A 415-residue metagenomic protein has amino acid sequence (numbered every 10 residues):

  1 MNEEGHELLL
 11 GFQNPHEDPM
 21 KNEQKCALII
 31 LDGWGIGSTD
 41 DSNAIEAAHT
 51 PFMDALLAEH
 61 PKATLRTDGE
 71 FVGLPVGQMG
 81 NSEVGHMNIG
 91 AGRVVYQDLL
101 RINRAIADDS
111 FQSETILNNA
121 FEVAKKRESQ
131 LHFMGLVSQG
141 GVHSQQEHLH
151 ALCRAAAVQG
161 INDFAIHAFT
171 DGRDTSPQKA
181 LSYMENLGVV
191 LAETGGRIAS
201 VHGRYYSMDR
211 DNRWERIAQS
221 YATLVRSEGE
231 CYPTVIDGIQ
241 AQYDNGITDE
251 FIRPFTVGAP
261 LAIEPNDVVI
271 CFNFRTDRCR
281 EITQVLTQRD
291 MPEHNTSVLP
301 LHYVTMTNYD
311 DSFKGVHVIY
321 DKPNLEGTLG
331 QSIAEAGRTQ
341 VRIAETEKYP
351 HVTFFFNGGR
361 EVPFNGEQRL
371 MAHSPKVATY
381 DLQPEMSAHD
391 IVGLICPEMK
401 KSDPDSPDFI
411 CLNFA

Functional and structural regions predicted by a protein language model:
F12, K21-A27, G35-Y205, E215 (+6 more regions): Active-site nucleophile/metal-coordination loop of metallo-enzymes that catalyze phosphate/sulfate and related
D18-N22, K125, T256-E264: A short acidic-Thr-Gly-centered motif at the start of a beta-strand
E23-K25, I395-A415: Active-site regions of oxyanion-processing enzymes, predominantly non-cytosolic
L28-I30, H132-M134, I270-C271, F409-N413: Structural motif
T175, K179-E264, I270, D277-C279 (+1 more regions): Long, well-ordered, tryptophan-enriched scaffold segments
R338-E398: Metal-dependent catalytic core segments for phosphate chemistry
